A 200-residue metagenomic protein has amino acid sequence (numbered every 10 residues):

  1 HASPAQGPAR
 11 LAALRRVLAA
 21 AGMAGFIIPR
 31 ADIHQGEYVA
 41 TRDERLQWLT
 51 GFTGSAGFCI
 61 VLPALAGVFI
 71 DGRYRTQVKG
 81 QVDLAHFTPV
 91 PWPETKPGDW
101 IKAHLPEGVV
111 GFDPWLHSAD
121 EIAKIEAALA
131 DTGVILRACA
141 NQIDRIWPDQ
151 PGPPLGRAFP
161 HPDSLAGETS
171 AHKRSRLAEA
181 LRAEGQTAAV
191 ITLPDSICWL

Functional and structural regions predicted by a protein language model:
H1-L200: Terminal domain-start leader segments
